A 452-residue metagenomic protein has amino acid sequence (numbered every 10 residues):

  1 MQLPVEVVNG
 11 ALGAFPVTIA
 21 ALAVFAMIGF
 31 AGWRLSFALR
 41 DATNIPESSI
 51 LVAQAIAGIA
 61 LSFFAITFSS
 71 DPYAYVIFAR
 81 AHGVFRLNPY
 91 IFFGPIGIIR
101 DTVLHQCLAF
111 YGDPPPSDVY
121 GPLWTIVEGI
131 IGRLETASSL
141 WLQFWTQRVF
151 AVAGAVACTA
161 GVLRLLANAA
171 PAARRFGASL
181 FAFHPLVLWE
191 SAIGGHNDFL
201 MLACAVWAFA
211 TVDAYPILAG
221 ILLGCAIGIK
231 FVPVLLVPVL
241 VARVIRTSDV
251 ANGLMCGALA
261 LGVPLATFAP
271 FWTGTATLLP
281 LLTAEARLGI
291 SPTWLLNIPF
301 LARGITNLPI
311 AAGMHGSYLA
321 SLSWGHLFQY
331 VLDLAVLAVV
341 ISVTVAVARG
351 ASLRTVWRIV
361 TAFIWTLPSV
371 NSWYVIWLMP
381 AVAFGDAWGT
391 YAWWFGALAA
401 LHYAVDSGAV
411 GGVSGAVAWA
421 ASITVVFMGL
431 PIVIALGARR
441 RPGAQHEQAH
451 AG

Functional and structural regions predicted by a protein language model:
M1-F63, A348, L353-R354, A435-R441 (+1 more regions): Start-transfer (signal-anchor) and selected internal transmembrane alpha helices of multi-pass inner/ER membrane
I28-G32, A151-A155, T159, N168 (+5 more regions): Aromatic/glycine/proline-enriched transmembrane-helix motif characteristic of membrane-embedded glycan-assembly enzymes
N44-R148, V152: Intramembrane catalytic core of multi-pass membrane enzymes that act on lipidic substrates
N44-V52, V162-H184, A203, Y215: Transmembrane-helix signature of polytopic, membrane-embedded enzymes that assemble or transfer cell-envelope glycans
A53-A57, S248-W272, L398: Hydrophobic alpha-helical membrane-interfacial segments at the cytosolic entry of transmembrane helices
A157-G161, L200-P216, I341, V360: Specific aromatic-rich, kink-prone transmembrane helix
A178, W189-S191, W207-A208, I217-V241 (+2 more regions): Membrane-interface alpha helices of multi-pass inner-membrane proteins
D386-G452: Aromatic-enriched
